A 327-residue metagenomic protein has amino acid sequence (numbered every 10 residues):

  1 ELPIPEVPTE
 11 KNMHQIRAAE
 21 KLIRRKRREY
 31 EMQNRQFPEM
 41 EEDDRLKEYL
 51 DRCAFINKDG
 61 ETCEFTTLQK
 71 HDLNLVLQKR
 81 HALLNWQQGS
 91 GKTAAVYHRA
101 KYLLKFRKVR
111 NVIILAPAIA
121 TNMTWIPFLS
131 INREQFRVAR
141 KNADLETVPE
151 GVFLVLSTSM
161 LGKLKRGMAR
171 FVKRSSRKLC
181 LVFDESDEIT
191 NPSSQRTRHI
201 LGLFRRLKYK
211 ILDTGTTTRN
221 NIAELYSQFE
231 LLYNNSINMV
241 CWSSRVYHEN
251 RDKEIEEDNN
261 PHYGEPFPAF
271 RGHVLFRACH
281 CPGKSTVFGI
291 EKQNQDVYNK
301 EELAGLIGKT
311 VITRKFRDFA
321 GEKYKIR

Functional and structural regions predicted by a protein language model:
E1-A82, L129, F153, S157-M160 (+1 more regions): Charged, low-complexity
K79-R99: Walker A/P-loop
Q88-G89, L207-I222, E230: Conserved helicase ATPase motor motifs in RecA-like P-loop NTPase domains
T93-H98, K108-S130, N221-E224: Conserved Walker A/P-loop ATP-binding site and its immediately adjacent core in helicase/helicase-like ATPase domains
I119-D144, L232-S236: Conserved helix-turn-beta segment of the N-terminal RecA-like "Helicase ATP-binding" lobe in SF1/SF2 helicases
D144-L154: Conserved motor-coupling elements within RecA-like helicase/translocase cores
V155-M160, A169-S175, S194-K208, N238-R327: Inter-lobe coupling linker of SF2 helicases/translocases
L164-K165, D187-I200, N221-I222: Conserved ATPase-coupling elements of RecA-like P-loop NTPase cores
